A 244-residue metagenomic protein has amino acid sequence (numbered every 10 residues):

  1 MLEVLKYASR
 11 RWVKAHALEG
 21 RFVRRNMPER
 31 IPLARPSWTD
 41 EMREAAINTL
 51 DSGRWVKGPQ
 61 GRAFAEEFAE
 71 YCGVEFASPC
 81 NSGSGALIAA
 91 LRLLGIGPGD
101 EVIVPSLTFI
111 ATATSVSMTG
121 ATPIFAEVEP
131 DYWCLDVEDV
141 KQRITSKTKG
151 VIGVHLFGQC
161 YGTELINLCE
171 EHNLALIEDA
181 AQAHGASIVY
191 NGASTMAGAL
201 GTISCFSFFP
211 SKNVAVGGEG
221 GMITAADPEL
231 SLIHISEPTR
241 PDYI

Functional and structural regions predicted by a protein language model:
L2-P59: N-terminal "arm"/small-domain region of PLP-dependent enzymes with the aminotransferase-like
R54-E101, S115-S117, F125-E127, N191: Phosphate-binding glycine-rich loop
E66, I166, S194-T195, E219: Active-site phosphate/pyrophosphate- and oxyanion-stabilizing loops and adjacent acidic/basic residues in soluble
R92-S187: PLP-dependent aminotransferase-like
E178-V216: Conserved active-site segment immediately N-terminal to the catalytic lysine that forms the internal aldimine
N213-A215, P228-L232: Short helix-loop capping/hinge motifs at secondary-structure junctions, enriched in acidic/polar residues
I233-I244: Single conserved hydrophobic/aromatic residue that forms the stacking wall/gate of nucleotide- or nucleobase-binding
